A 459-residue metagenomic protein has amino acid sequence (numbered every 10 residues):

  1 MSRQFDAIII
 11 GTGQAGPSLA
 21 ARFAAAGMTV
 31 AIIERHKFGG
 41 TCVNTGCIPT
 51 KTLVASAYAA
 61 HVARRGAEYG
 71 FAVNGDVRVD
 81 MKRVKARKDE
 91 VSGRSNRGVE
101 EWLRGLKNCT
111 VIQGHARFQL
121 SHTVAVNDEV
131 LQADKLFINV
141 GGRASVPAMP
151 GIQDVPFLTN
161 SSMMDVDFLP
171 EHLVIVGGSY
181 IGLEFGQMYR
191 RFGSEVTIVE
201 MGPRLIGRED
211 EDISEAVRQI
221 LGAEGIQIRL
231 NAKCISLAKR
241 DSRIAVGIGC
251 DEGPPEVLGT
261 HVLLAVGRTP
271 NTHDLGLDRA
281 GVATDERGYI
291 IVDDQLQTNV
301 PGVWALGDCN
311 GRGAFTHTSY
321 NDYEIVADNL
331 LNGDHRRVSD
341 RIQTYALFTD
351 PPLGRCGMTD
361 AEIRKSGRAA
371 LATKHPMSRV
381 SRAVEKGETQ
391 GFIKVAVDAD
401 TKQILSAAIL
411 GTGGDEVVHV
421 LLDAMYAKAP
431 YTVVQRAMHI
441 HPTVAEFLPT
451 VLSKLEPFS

Functional and structural regions predicted by a protein language model:
S2-F5, Q14, A21-M28, I33-L169 (+7 more regions): Glycine-rich flavin
I8-H36, T41, I48, T52-A59 (+2 more regions): Flexible, glycine-rich terminal cap/loop adjacent to redox cofactors in electron-transfer oxidoreductases
I8-I10, A116, L131-G141, I175-V176 (+4 more regions): Short hydrophobic core segments
I10, I33-K37, P156, L173-V176 (+10 more regions): Residues forming the flavin
G16, S179-G182, S319: Catalytic nucleophile loop
C47, V140-E195, V199, E224-I228 (+3 more regions): Glycine-rich dinucleotide-binding loop and its adjacent helix/turn
Q153-L169, E256-N332: FAD-site-proximal beta/loop scaffold in flavoenzymes
